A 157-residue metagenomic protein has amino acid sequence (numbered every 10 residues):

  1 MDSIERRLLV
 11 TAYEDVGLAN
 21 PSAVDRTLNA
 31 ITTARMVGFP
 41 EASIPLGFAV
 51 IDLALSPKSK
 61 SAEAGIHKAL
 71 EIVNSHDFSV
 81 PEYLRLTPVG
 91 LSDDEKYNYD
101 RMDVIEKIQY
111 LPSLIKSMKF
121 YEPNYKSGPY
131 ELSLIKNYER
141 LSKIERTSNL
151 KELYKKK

Functional and structural regions predicted by a protein language model:
M1-I105, P112, K116-K157: Terminal-proximal interaction/regulatory segments of ATP-powered molecular machines
